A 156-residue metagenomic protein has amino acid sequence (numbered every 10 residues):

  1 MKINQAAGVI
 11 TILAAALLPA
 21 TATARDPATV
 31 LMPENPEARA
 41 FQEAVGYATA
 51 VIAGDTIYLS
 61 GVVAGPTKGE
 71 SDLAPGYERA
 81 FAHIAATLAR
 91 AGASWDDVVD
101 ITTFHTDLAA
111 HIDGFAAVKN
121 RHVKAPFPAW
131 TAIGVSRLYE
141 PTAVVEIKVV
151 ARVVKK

Functional and structural regions predicted by a protein language model:
N4-E78, A82, A86-A91, D96-V99 (+1 more regions): N-terminal presequence-like segments and the immediate start of the first folded domain
